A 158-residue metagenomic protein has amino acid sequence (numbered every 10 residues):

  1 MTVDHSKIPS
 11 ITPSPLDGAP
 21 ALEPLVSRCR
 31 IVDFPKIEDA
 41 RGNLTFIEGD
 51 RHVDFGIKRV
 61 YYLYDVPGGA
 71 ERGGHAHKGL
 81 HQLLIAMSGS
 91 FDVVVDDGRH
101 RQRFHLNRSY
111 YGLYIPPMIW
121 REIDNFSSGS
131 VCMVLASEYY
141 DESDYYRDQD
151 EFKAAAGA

Functional and structural regions predicted by a protein language model:
T2-Y111, S128-G129, V134-L135, Y140-A158: Non-catalytic, conserved peripheral segments adjacent to functional cores
R108-L113, M118-N125: Well-ordered alpha/beta subsegment
